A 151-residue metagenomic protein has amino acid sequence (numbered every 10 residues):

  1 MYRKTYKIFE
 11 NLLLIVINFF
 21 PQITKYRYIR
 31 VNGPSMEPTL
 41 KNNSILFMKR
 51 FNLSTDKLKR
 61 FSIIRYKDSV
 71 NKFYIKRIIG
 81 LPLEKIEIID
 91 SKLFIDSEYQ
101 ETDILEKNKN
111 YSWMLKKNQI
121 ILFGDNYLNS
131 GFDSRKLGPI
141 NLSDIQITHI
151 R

Functional and structural regions predicted by a protein language model:
M1-Y74, L81-I86, R135-R151: Protein maturation boundaries and topogenic segments
K49, K67-D68, F73-K76, E87-R151: Acidic/glycine-rich C-terminal interaction modules and beta/coil loop segments that lie outside canonical DNA-binding
